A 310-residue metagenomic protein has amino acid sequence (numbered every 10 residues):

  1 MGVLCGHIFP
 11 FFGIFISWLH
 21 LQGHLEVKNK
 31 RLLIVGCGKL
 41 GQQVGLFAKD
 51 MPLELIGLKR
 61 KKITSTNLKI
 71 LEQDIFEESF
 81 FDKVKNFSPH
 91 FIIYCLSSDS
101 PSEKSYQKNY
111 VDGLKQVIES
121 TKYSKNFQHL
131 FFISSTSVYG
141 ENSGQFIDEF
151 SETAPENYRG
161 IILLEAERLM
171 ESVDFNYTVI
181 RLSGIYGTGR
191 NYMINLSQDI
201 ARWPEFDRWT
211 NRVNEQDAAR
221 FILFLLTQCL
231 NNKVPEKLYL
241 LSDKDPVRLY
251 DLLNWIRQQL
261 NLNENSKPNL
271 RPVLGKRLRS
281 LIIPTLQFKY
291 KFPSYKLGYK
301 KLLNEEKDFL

Functional and structural regions predicted by a protein language model:
L33-G36: Conserved N-terminal Rossmann-fold NAD(P)-binding element of oxidoreductases
G41-Q42: N-terminal Rossmann-fold NAD(P) dinucleotide-binding loop
I75-Q116: NAD(P)H-binding glycine-rich loop region in Rossmannoid oxidoreductase-like domains and their noncatalytic homologs
I118-E156: Conserved Rossmann-fold NAD(P)-dependent oxidoreductase catalytic core, especially the SDR/UDP-sugar
S143-V179: Catalytic helix-loop patch of NAD(P)-dependent Rossmann-fold dehydrogenases
L182-I185, N191-N195, R202-L226: Substrate-positioning beta->alpha
F221, Q228-L274: Mid/C-terminal beta-alpha module of Rossmann-like enzyme folds, strongest in SDR-family dehydrogenases/epimerases
R271-L310: C-terminal amphipathic/interface module of NAD(P)-dependent oxidoreductases and related NAD-binding regulators
